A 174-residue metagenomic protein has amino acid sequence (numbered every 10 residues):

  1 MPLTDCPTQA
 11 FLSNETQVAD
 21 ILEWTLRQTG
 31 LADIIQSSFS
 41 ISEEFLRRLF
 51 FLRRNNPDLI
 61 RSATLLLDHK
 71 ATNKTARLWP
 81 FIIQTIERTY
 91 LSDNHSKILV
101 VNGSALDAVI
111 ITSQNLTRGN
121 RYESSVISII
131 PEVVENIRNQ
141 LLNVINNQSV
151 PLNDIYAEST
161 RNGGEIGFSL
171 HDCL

Functional and structural regions predicted by a protein language model:
M1-L174: PLD/PLD-like phosphodiesterase catalytic module centered on the HKD motif
